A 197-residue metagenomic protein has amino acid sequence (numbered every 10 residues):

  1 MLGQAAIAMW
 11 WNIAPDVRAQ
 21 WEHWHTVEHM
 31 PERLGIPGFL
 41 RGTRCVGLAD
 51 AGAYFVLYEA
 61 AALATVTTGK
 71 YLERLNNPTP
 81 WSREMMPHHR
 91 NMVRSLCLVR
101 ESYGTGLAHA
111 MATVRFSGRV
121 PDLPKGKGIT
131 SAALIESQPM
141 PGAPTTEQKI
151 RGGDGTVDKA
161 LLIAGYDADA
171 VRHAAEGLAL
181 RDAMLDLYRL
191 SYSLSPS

Functional and structural regions predicted by a protein language model:
M1-S197: Macromolecular interaction modules
